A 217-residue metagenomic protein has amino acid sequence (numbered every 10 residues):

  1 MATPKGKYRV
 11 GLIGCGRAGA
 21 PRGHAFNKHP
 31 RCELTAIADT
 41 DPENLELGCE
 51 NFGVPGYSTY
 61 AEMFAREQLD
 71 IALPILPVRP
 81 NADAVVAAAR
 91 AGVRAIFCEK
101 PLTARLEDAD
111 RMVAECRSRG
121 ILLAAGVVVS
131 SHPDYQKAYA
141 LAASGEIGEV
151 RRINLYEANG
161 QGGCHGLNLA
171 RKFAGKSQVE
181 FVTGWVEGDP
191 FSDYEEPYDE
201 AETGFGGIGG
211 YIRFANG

Functional and structural regions predicted by a protein language model:
M1-F52: N-terminal Rossmann-like dinucleotide-binding module
R22, F52-C116: Beta-loop-alpha module in the N-terminal Rossmann-like domain of NAD(P)-dependent dehydrogenases, especially those
R31, Q68, E146-E149, Q178: Glycine-centered tight turns that cap/initiate beta-strands
S58, C98, A125, T183-V186: Short loop/edge segments at beta-strand edges and connector loops that shape dinucleotide/nucleotide cofactor-binding
F64, I71, R79, L102-L167: A contiguous active-site-proximal alpha/beta segment in oxidoreductase catalytic domains
V150-G217: Rossmann-like dinucleotide-binding domain that binds NAD(P)(H)
